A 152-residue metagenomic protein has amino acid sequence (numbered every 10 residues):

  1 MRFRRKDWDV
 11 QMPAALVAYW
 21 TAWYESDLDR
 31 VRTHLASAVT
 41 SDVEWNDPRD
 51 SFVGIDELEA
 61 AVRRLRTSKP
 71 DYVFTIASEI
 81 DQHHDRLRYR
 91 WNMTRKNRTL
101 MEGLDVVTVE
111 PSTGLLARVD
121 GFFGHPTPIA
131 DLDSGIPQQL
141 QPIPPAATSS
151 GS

Functional and structural regions predicted by a protein language model:
M1-D7, A60, R66-S152: A beta-strand edge to alpha-helix "cap/lid" segment located at domain peripheries
R2-A38: Short acidic-aromatic low-complexity motifs
M12, S51, K96: Aromatic-acidic/polar surface patches that form glycan- and anion
R30-H84: A solvent-exposed, acidic/Ser-Thr-rich amphipathic alpha-helical stretch
